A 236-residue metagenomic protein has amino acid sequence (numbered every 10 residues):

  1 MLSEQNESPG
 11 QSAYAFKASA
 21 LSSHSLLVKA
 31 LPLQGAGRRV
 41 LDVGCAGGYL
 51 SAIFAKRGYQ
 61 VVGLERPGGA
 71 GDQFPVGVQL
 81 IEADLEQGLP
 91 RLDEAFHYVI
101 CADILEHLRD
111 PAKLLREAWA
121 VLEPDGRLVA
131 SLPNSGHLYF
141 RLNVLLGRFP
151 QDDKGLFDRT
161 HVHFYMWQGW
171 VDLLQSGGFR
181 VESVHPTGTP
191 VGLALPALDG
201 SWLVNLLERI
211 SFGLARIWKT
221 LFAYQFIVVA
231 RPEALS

Functional and structural regions predicted by a protein language model:
M1-E94, Y98-I100, A112-L115, P186-G213 (+2 more regions): Conserved N-terminal segment of class I S-adenosyl-L-methionine
A102-H107: Short catalytic micro-motifs in class I SAM-dependent methyltransferases
R109-K113, F140: Short N-terminal helix/helix-N-cap motif within the alpha/beta-hydrolase-1
A112-R127: A short glycine-rich, Lys/Arg-flanked "PGG" loop and its adjoining helix->strand segment in the class I
A130-D152: Conserved class I S-adenosyl-L-methionine
D152-G169: Acceptor-substrate binding/catalytic loop of class I
G169-H185: A SAM-dependent methyltransferase catalytic signature shared across enzymes that methylate proteins
